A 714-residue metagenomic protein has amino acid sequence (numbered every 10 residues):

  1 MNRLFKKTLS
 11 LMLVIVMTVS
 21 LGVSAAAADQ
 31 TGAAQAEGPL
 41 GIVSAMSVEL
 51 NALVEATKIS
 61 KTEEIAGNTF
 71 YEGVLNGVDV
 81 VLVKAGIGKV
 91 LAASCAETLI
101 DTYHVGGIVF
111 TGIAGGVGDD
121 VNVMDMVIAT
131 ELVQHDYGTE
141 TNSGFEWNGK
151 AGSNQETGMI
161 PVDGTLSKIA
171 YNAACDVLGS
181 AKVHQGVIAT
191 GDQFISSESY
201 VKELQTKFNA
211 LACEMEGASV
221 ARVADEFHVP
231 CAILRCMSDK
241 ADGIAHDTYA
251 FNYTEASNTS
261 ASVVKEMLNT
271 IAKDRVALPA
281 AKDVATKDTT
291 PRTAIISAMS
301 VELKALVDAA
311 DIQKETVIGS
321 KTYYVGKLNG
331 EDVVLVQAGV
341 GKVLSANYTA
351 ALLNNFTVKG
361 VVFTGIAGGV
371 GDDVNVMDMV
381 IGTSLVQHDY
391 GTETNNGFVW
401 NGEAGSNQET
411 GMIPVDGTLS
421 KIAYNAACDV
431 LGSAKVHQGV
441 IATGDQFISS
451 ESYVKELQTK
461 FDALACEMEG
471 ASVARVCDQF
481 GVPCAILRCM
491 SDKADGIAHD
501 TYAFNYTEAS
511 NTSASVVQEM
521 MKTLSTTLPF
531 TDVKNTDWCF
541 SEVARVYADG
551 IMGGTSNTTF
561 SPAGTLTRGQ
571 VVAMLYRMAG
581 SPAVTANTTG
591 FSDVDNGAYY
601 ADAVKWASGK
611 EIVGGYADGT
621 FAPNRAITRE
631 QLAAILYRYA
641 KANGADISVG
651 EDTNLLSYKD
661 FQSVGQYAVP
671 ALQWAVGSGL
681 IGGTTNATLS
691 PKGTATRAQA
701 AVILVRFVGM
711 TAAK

Functional and structural regions predicted by a protein language model:
M1-M12: Bacterial N-terminal signal peptides that target proteins for export
M12-S20: Bacterial N-terminal signal peptides
V19-A36: Sec-dependent signal peptide cleavage junction
A36-T57, D79, T290-D311, L328: Short, conserved "active-site rim" segments that organize catalytic pockets and cofactor/ligand binding
E37, E64-P279, D288-T289, V317-S525: Glycine-rich phosphate- or other oxyanion-binding loops that anchor nucleotides, phosphorylated ligands
D101, Y171, C175-G179, K265-A272 (+11 more regions): Sec-exported extracytoplasmic/periplasmic mature domains
T526-F540, G553-D602, K610-E630, R638-A668 (+2 more regions): Feature responds to low-complexity, polar/acidic, surface-exposed segments characteristic of secreted/exported proteins
